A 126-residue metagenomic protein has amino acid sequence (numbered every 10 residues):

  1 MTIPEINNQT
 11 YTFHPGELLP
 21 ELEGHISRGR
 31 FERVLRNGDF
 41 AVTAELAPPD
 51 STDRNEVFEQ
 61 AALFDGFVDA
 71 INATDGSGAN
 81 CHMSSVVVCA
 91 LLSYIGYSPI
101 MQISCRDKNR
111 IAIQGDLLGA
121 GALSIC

Functional and structural regions predicted by a protein language model:
T2-A47, S51-R54, E59: N-terminal amphipathic alpha-helix/helix-capping segment at the start of soluble metabolic enzymes
R28, F58-A62, S85-C89, Q114-L117: Generic structural signal for well-ordered alpha-helices, preferentially at hydrophobic/aromatic core positions
V42-L46, D69-A73, P99-I103: Hydrophobic faces of well-ordered beta-strands that scaffold small-molecule active sites in alpha/beta enzyme cores
P48-D53, D65, D69-V88: Glycine-rich, proline-tolerant flexible connector loops at the mouths of alpha/beta enzymes
F64-D65, G121: Non-catalytic positions within long, well-ordered alpha-helices that form the structural scaffold/packing of enzyme
C81-M101: Alpha-helix-loop-beta-strand connector modules within alpha/beta enzyme cores
C105-A122: Glycine-rich anion/phosphate-binding loops
C126: Non-cysteine beta-strand/loop elements that form the S-adenosyl-L-methionine
